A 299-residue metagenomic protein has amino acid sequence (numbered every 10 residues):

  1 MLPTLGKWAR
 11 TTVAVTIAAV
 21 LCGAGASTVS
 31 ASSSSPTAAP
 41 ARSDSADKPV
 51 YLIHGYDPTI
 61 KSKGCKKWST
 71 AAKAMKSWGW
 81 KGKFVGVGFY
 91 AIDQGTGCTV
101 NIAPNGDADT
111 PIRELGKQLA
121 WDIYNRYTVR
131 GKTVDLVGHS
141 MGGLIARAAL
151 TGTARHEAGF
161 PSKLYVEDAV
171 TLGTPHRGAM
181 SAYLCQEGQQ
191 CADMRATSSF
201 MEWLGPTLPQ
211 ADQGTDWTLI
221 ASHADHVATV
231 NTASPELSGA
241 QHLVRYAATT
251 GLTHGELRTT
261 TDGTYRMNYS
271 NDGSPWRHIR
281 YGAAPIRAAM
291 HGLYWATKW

Functional and structural regions predicted by a protein language model:
M1-S33: Secretory targeting and sorting signals
L2-L5, A31-W299: Lipid deacylating catalytic domains
